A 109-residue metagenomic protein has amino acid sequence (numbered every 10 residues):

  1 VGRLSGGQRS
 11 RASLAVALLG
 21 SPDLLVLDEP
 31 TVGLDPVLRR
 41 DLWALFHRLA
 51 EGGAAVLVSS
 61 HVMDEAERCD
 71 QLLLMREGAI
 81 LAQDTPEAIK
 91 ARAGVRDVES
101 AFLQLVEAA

Functional and structural regions predicted by a protein language model:
V1-L4: Conserved ABC ATPase signature
L14: Hydrophobic anchor residue at the start of the ABC signature
S21: Conserved catalytic motifs of ABC-family nucleotide-binding domains
L25-E29: Catalytic Walker B motif of ABC-type/P-loop ATPase nucleotide-binding domains
R39-G52: Helical segment within the ABC ATPase nucleotide-binding domain
Q83-D84: ABC ATPase "signature
